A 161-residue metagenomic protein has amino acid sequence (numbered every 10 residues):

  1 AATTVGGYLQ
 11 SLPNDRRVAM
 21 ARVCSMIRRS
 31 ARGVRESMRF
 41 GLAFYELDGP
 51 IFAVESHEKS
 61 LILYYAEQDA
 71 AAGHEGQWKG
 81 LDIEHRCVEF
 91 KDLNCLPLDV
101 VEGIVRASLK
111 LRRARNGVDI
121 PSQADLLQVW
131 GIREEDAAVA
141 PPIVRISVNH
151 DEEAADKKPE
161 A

Functional and structural regions predicted by a protein language model:
A1-A161: Charge-dense, helix-prone N-terminal extensions
